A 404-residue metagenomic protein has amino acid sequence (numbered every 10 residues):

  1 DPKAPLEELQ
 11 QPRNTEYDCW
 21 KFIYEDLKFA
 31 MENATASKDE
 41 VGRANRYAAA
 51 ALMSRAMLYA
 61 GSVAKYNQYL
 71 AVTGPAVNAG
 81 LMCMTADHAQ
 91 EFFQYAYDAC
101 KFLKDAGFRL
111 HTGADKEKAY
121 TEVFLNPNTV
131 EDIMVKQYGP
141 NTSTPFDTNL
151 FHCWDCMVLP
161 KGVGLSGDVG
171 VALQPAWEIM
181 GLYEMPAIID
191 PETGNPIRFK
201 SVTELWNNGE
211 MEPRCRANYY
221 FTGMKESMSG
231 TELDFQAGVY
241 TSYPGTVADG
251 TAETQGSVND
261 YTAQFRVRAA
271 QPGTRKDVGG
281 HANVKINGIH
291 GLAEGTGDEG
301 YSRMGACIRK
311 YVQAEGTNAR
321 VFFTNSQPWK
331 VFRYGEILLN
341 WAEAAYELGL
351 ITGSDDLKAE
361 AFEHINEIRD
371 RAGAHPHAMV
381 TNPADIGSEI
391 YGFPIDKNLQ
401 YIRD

Functional and structural regions predicted by a protein language model:
D1-R46, R55-H88, V284, E299-K330 (+2 more regions): Aromatic-anchored glycine-rich loop motif in surface-exposed flexible loops
L9-Q11, A89-F92, S166-L173, I289-D298: Short low-complexity stretches enriched in small and charged residues
F22-Y24, D105, G113-M185, N207 (+7 more regions): Long, intrinsically disordered, low-complexity segments
K28, Y47, L58-G280: An aromatic- and glycine-enriched ligand-binding surface/loop that stacks and positions planar moieties
M53, A96-C100, I365: Short amphipathic alpha-helical coiled-coil/interface segments
W206-I368: C-terminal substrate/ligand-recognition segments
